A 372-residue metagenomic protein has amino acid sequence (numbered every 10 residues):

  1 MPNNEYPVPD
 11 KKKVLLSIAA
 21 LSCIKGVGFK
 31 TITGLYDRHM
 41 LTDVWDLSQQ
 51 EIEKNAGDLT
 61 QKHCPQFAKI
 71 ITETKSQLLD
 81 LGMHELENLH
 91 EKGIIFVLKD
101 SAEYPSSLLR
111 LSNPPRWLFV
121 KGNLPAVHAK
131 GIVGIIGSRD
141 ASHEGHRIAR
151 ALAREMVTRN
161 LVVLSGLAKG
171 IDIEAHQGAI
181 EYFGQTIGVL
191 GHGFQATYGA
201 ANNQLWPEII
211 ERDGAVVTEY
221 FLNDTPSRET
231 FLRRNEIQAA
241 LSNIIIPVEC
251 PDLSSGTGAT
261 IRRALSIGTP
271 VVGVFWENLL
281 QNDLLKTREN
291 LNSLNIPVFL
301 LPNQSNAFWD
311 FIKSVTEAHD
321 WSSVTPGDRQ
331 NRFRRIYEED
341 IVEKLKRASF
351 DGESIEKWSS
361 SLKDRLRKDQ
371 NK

Functional and structural regions predicted by a protein language model:
M1-D100: Short, small/acidic-rich helices and loops at N termini and domain boundaries of DNA replication/processing enzymes
P2-V14, K99-K372: Glycine-biased, small-residue-rich flexible motifs in mid-sequence functional cores and linkers
